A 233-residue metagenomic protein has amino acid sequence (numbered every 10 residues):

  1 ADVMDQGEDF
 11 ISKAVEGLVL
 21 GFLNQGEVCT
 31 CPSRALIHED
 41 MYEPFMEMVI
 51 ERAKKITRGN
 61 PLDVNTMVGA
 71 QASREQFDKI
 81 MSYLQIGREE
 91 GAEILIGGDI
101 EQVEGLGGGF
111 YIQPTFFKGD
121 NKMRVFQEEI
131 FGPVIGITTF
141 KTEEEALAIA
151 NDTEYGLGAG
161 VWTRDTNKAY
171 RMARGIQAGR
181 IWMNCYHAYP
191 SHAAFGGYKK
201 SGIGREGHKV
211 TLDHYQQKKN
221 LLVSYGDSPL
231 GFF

Functional and structural regions predicted by a protein language model:
A1-D120, M183, L230-F232: ALDH superfamily catalytic-core signature
V3, T57, L84, G107-F233: Conserved C-terminal structural/oligomerization subdomain of aldehyde/semialdehyde dehydrogenase
